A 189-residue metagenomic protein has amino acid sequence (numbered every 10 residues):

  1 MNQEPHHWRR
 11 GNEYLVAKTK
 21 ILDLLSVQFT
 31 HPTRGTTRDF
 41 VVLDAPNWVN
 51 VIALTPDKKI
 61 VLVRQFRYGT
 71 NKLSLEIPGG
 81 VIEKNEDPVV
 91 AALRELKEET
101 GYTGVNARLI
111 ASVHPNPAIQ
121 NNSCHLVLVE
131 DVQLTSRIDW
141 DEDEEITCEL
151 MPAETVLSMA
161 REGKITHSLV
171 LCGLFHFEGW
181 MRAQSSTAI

Functional and structural regions predicted by a protein language model:
M1-K18: Extreme N-terminal tail/first-helix region
R10, L24, T37-D39, V63 (+3 more regions): Hydrophobic residues on conserved beta-strands that form the core of alpha/beta folds
E13-N50, P56: Acidic, metal-coordinating catalytic segment for phosphate/diphosphate chemistry, firing primarily on the Nudix
L15-K20, P32, V113-H125, R182: Acidic pyrophosphate-coordinating catalytic loop
R38, N47-N50, T55, V81-L169 (+1 more regions): Unchanged
D44-E76: A glycine-rich, hydrophobic loop/mini-helix early in the fold
G179-I189: Generic C-terminal helix-cap and adjacent flexible tail
